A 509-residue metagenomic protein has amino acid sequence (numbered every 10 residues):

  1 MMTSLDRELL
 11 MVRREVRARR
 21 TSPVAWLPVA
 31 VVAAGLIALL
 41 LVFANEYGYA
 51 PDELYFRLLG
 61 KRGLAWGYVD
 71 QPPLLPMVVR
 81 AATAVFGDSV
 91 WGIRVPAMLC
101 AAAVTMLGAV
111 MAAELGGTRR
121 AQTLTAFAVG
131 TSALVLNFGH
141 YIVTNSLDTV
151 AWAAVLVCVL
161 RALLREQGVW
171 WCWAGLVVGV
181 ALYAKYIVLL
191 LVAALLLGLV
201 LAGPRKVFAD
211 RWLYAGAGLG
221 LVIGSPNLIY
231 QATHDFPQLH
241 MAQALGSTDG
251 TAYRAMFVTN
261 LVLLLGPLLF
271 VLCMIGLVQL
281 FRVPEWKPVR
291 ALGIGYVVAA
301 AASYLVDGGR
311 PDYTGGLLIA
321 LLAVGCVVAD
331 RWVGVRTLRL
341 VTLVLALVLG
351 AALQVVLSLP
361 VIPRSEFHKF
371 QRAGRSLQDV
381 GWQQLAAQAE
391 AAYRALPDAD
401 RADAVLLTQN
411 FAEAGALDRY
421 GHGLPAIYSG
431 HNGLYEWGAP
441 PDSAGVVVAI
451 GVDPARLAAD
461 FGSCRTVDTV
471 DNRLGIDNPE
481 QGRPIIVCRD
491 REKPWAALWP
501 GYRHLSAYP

Functional and structural regions predicted by a protein language model:
S4, V16, G108-T131: Transmembrane-helix signature of polytopic, membrane-embedded enzymes that assemble or transfer cell-envelope glycans
V32-A33, T125-G130, V178, L182 (+1 more regions): Short helix- or helix-capping micro-motifs that position conserved polar/aromatic residues at function-defining sites
G63, W170-K185, L197, L219-G220 (+1 more regions): Membrane-interface alpha helices of multi-pass inner-membrane proteins
V95-G116, A154: Transmembrane-helix motifs of polytopic, lipid-linked glycan transferases
H140-D148: Short acidic/glycine- and proline-prone juxtamembrane loop motifs at membrane-interface regions of multi-pass membrane
V155-W170, L277-P284: Membrane-interface transmembrane helices that cradle and orient dolichyl/undecaprenyl
L191-V289: Transmembrane-lumen/periplasm boundary regions of multi-pass, lipid-linked membrane glycan transferases
R339-A402, A412-G415, R419-G423, G430-N432 (+2 more regions): Membrane-proximal, lumen/periplasm-facing interface regions of secretory-pathway glyco- and lipid-modifying enzymes
